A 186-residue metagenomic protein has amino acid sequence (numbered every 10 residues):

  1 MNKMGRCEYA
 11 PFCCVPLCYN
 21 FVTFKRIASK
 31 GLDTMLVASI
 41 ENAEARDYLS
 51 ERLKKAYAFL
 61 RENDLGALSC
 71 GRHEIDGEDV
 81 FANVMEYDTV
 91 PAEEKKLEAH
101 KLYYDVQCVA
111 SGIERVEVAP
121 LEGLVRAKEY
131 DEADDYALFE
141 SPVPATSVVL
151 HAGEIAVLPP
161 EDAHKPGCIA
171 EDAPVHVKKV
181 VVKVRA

Functional and structural regions predicted by a protein language model:
K3, C13-T34: Short, Lys/Arg-enriched N-terminal segments with co-localized hydrophobic residues within the first ~10-30 amino acids
S29-V84, K96-A99: A short, N-terminal "cap"/entry segment at the start of jelly-roll beta-barrel domains of the cupin/DSBH fold
G77, E94-Y104, E122-D131, V143 (+1 more regions): A short beta-loop-beta micro-motif enriched in histidine and acidic residues
N83-H100, I113-L124: Conserved short histidine dyad/triad with adjacent acidic residue
L102-Y104, C108-V116, G123, E132-Y136: Glycine- and acidic-residue-biased ligand/ion/polar-headgroup-sensing regions
V106, I155-V157, P174-A186: A short hydrophobic beta-strand segment most commonly corresponding to one strand of the jelly-roll/cupin
V149-C168: Conserved metal-binding segment of the jelly-roll/cupin
